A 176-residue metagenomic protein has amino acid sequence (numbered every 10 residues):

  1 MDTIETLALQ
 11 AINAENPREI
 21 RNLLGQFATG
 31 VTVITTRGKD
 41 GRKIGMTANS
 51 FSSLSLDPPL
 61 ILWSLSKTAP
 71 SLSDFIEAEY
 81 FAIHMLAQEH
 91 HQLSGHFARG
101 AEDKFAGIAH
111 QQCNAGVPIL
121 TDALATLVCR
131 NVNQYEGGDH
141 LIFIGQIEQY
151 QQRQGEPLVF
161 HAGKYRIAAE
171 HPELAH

Functional and structural regions predicted by a protein language model:
D2-H176: Basic, polyanion-binding surface patches
